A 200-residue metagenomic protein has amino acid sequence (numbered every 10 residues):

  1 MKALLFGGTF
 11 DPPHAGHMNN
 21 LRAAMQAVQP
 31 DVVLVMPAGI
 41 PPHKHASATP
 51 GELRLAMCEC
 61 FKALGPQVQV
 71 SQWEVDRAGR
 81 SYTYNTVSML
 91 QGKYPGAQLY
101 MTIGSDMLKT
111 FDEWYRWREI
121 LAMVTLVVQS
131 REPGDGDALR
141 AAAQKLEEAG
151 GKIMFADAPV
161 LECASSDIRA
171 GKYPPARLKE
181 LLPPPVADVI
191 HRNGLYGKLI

Functional and structural regions predicted by a protein language model:
M1-I200: Nucleotidyltransferase catalytic core that binds NTPs
